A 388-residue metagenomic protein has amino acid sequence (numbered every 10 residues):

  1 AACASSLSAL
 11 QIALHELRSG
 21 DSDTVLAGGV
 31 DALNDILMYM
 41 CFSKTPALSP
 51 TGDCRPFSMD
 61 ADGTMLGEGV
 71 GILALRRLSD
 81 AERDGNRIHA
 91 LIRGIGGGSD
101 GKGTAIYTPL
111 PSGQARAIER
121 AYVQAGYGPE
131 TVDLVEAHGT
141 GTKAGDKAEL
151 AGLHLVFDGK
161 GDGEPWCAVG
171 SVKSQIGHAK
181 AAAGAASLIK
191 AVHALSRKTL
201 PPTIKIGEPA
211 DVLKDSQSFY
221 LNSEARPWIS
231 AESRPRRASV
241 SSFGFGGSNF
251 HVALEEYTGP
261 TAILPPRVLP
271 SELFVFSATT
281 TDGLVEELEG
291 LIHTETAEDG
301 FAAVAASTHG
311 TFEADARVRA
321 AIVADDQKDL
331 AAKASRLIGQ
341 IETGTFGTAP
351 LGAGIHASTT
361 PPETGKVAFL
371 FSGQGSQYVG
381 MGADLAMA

Functional and structural regions predicted by a protein language model:
A1-V268, E286: Condensing-enzyme catalytic core of the thiolase-fold
P109-Q124, L213, S233-V367, Y378-D384: Flexible catalytic loop/linker elements that gate and position reactive groups at enzyme active sites
A386-A388: Short amphipathic alpha-helix adjacent to the substrate-entry channel of hydrolases
